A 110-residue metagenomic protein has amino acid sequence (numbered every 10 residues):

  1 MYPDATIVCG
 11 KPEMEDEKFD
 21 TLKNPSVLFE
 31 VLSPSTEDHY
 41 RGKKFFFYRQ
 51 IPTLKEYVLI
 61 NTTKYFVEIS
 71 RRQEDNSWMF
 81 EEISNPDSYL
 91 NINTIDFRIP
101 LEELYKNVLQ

Functional and structural regions predicted by a protein language model:
M1-I51, L59-Q110: C-terminal interaction segment
